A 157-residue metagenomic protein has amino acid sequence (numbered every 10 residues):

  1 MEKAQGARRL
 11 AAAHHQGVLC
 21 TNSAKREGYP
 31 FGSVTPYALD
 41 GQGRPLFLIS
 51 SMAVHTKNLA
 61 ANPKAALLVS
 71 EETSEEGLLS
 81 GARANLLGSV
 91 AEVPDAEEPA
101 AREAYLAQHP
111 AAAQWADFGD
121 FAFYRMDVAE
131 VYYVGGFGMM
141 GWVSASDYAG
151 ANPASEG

Functional and structural regions predicted by a protein language model:
M1-A60, L68: An N-terminal domain-cap segment
R8, A112-W115: A generic local secondary-structure boundary/capping motif
H14-V18, A111-A113, Y133: Short secondary-structure junctions and interdomain/linker hinges
Q16, G43-P45, N62-A65, F118-F121 (+1 more regions): Short, surface-exposed beta-edge/turn micro-motifs
V18, G32-P36, N85-L87, F123-R125 (+1 more regions): Conserved hydrophobic/aromatic beta-strand scaffold that supports enzyme active sites
D40, S50, A91-V93, D127-A129: Solvent-exposed residues in well-ordered beta-strands and their adjoining turns, especially edge/terminal strands
V54-Q108, F118-F121: Short, structured beta-strand-loop surface elements
Q114-G157: C-terminal edge-of-domain segments
